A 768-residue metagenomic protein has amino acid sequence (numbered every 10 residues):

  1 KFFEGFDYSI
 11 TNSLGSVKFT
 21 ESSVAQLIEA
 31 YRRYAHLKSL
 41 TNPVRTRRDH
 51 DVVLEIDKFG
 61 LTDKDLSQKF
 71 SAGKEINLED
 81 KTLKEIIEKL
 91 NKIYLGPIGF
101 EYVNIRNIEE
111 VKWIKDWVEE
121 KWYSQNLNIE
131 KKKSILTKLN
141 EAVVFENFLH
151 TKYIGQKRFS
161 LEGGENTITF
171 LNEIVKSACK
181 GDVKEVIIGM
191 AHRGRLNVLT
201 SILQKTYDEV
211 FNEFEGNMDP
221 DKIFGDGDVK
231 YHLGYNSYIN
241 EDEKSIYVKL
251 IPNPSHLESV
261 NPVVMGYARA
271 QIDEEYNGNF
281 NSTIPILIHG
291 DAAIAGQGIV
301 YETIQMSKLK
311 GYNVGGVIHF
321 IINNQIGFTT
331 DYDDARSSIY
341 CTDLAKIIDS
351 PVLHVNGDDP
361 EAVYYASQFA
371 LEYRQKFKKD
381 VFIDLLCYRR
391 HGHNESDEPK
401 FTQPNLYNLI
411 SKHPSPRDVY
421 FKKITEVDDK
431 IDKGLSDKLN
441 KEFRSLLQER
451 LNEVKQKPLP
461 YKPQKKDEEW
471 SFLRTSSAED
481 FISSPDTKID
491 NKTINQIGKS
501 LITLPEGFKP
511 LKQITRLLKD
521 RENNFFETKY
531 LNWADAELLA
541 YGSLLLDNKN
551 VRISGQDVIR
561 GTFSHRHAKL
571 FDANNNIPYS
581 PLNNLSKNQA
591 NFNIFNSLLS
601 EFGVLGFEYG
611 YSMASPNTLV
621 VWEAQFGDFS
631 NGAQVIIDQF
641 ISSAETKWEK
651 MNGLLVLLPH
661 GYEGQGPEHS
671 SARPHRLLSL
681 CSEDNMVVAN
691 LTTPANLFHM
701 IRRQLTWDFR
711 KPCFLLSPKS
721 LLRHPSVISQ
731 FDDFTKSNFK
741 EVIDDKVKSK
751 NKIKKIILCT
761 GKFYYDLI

Functional and structural regions predicted by a protein language model:
F6-N166, V183: Extended, charge-enriched "interface" segments that sit outside catalytic cores
G15, R158-E165, Y247-E258, G290-G298 (+10 more regions): Alpha-helix capping and helix-loop boundary segments enriched in small/acidic/polar residues
F19-E29, H36-S71, E88, E109 (+4 more regions): Flexible, glycine-rich loop/tail regions that form catalytic "lids" or insertion modules at the edges of active sites
Y123-F145, F211-Y276, P581, L691 (+1 more regions): Active-site cores of enzymes that catalyze phosphoryl transfer or operate on phosphate-rich substrates
V144, F148-D208, R516-K519, N532-N550: Active-site pocket-lining segments that scaffold enzyme catalytic pockets across diverse folds
K184-D349, L353, F563-S615: Cofactor-binding active-site loop characterized by glycine-rich and histidine/acidic residues
M190-G194, H289-I294, I321-G327, D358-A362 (+5 more regions): Acidic, glycine-rich active-site loops and adjacent beta-strand->loop/helix elements that engage anionic groups
G327-S338, K346-F382, L386-H391: Conserved phosphate-handling catalytic cores of large alpha/beta enzymes
